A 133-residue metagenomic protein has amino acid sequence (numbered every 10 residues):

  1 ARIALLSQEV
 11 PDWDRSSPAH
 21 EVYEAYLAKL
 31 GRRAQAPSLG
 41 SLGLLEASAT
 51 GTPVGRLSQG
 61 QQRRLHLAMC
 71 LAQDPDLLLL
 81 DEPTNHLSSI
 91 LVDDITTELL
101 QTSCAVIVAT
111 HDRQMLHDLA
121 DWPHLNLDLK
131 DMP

Functional and structural regions predicted by a protein language model:
A1-R32, T110-P133: ABC ATPase nucleotide-binding domain signature region
S7-M69, Q73-D76, E82: ABC-family P-loop ATPase nucleotide-binding domains
P53, L79-P83, L87-L91, I95: Walker B catalytic motif
P75, S103, L119-W122: Short, well-ordered alpha-helix to beta-strand connector turns
D94-Q101, M115: Conserved helical "switch/dimer-interface" subregion of ABC/ABC-like ATPase nucleotide-binding domains
C104-A109: Conserved H-loop
